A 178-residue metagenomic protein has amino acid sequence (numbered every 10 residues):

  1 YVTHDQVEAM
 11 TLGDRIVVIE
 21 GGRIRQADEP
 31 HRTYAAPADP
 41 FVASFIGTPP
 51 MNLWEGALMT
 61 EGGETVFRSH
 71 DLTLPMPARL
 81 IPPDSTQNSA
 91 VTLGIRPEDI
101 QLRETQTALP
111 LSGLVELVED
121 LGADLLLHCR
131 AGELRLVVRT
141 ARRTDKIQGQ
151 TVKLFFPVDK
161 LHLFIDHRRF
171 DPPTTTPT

Functional and structural regions predicted by a protein language model:
V2-T3, T11, S112, V138: Hydrophobic alpha-helical segments and their boundary regions
T3-T73: Internal alpha/beta loop-helix hairpins
P49-L53, E61-T178: Non-catalytic connector elements of ABC transporters
